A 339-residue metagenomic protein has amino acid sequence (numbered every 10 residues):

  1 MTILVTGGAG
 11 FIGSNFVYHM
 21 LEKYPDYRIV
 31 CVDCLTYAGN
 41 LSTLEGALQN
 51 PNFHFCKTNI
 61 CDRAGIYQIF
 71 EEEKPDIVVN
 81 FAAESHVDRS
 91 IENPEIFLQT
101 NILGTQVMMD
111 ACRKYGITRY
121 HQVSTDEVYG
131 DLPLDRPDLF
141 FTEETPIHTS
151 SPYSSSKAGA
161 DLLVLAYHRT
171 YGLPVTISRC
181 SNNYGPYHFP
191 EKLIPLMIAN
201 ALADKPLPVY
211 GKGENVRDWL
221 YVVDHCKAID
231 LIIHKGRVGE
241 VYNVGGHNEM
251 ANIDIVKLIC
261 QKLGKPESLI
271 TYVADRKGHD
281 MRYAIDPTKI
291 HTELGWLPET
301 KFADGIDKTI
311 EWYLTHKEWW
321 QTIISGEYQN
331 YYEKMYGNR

Functional and structural regions predicted by a protein language model:
M1-N183, Y313-H316, T322-R339: N-terminal Rossmann-like NAD(P)+-binding domain of SDR-like oxidoreductases, especially those catalyzing
I12, A38-G39, A64, H188 (+2 more regions): Residues that form or flank phosphate/diphosphate-binding pockets in enzymes that use nucleotide phosphates
I29, T58, P195, A201-R339: C-terminal substrate-binding subdomain of Rossmann-fold SDR/epimerase-dehydratase oxidoreductases
L35, N182-G185, N215-V216, R276-K277: Short histidine/acidic/glycine/proline-rich micro-motifs that form metal- and phosphate-coordinating active-site loops
A47, D135-R136, P190-I198, A274: A glycine/serine/threonine-rich, flexible loop-to-helix segment that serves as the NAD(P) cofactor-binding "lid"
P137, T149-S156, P186, P190-I194 (+1 more regions): The catalytic Tyr-centered alpha-helix of NAD(P)H-dependent dehydrogenases
G159, L163, Y167, M197 (+2 more regions): Hydrophobic alpha-helix immediately C-terminal to the catalytic Tyr-X-X-X-Lys motif of short-chain
